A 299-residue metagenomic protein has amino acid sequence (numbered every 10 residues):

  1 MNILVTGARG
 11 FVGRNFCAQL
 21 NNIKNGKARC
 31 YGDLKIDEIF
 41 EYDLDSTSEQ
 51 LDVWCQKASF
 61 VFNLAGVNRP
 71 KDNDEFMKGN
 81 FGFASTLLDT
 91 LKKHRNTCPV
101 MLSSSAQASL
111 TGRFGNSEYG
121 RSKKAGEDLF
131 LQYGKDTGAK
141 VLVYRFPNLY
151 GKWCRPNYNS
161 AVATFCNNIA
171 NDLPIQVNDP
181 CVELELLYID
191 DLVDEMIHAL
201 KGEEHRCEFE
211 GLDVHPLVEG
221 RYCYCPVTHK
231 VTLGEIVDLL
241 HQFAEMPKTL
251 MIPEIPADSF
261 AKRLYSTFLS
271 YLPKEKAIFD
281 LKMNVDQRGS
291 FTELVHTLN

Functional and structural regions predicted by a protein language model:
M1-G26: N-terminal Rossmann NAD(P)H-binding glycine-rich loop of SDR-like oxidoreductase domains
L44-T86, T90-H94, Q107-F114: NAD(P)H-binding glycine-rich loop region in Rossmannoid oxidoreductase-like domains and their noncatalytic homologs
S85-E127, G134-T137, V141-Y144: Conserved Rossmann-fold NAD(P)-dependent oxidoreductase catalytic core, especially the SDR/UDP-sugar
D128-W153, L173-V182: Conserved beta-loop-beta element that borders a ligand/cofactor-binding pocket
P147-N148, T164-L187, C207, P216-P226: A conserved pocket-lining segment of Rossmann-fold NAD(P)-dependent short-chain dehydrogenase/reductase
P156-T164, C181-G202, R206, G234-D238: Substrate-positioning beta->alpha
H198, G202-M283: Mid/C-terminal beta-alpha module of Rossmann-like enzyme folds, strongest in SDR-family dehydrogenases/epimerases
P273-N299: A short glycine-rich, His/Asp/Glu-containing loop-to-beta-strand
